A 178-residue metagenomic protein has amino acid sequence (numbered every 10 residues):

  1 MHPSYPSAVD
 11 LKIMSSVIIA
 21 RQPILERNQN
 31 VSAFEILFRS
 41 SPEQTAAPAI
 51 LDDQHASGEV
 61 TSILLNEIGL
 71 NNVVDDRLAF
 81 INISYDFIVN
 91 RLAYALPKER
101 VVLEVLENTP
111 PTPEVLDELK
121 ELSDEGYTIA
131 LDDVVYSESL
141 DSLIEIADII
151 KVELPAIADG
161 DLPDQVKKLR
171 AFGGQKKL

Functional and structural regions predicted by a protein language model:
H2-R100, E107-P110: Bacterial c-di-GMP phosphodiesterase EAL domain
L92-L178: The catalytic core of metal-dependent phosphodiesterases that act on cyclic dinucleotides
